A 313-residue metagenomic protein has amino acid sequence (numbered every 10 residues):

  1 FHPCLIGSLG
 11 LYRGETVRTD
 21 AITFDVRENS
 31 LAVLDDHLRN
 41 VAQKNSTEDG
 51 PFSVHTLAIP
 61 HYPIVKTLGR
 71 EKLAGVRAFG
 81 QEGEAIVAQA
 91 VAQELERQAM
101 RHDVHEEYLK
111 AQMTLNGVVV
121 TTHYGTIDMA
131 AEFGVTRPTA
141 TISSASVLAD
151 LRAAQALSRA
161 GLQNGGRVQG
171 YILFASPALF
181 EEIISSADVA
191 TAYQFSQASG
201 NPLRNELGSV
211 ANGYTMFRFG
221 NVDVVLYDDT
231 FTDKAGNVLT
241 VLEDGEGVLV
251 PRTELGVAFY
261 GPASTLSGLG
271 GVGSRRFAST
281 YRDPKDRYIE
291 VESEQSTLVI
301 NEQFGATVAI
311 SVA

Functional and structural regions predicted by a protein language model:
F1, D150-L157, T265-S267, V299-I300: Short, Φ-rich (hydrophobic/aromatic) sequence segments
F1-I22, I300, F304-A313: N-terminal alpha-helical "arm" segments
L11-A78: Assembly/oligomerization interface modules of large self-assembling protein complexes
R13-E15, A160-R167, Y171, T280-D283 (+1 more regions): A general structural signal for short secondary-structure junctions and capping/turn motifs
P60-V135, S146, D150, Q155-E181 (+1 more regions): Long, contiguous amphipathic alpha-helices that act as assembly "spine/axial" helices in icosahedral shell and virion
V135-T141: Active-site-proximal beta-alpha loop/turn segments in soluble metabolic enzymes
E182-A192: Short active-site loop/helix that positions an aromatic residue
A190-A313: Sequence/fold signature of self-assembling virion shell proteins
